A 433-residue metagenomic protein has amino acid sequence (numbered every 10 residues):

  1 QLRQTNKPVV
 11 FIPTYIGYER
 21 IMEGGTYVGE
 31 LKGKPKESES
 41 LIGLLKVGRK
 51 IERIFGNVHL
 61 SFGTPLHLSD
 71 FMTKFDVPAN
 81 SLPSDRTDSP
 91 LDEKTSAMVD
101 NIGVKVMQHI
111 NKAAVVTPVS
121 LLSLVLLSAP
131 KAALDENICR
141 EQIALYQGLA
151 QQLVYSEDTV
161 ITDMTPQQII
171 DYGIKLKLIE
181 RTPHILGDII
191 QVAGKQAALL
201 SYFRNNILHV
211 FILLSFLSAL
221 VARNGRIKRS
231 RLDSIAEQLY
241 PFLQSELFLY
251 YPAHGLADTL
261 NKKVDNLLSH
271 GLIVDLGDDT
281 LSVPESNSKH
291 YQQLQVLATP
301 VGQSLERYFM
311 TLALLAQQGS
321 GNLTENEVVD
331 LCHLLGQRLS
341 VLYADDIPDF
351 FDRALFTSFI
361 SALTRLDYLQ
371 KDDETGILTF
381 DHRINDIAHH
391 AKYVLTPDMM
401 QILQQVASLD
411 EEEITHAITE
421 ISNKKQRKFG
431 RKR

Functional and structural regions predicted by a protein language model:
Q1-R433: Membrane-interfacial terminal anchoring regions of lipid-handling membrane enzymes
